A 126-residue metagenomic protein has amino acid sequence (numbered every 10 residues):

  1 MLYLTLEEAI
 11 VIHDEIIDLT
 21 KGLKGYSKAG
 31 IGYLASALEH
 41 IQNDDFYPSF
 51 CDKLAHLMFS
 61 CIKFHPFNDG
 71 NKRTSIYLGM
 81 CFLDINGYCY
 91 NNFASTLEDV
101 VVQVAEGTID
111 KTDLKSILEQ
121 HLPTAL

Functional and structural regions predicted by a protein language model:
M1-L126: FIC/Doc superfamily catalytic core
